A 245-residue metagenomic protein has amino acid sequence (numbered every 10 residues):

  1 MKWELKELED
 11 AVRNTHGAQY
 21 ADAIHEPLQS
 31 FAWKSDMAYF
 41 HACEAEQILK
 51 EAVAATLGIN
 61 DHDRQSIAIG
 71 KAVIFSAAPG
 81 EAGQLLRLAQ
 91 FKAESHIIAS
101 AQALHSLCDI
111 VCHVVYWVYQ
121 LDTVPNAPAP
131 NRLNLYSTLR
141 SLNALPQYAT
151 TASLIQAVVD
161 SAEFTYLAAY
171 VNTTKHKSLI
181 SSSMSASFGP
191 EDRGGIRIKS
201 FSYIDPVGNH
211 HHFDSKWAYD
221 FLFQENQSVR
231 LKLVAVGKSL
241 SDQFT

Functional and structural regions predicted by a protein language model:
M1-Q102, C112-T245: Acidic, Ser/Thr/Gly/Pro-rich intrinsically disordered interaction regions
